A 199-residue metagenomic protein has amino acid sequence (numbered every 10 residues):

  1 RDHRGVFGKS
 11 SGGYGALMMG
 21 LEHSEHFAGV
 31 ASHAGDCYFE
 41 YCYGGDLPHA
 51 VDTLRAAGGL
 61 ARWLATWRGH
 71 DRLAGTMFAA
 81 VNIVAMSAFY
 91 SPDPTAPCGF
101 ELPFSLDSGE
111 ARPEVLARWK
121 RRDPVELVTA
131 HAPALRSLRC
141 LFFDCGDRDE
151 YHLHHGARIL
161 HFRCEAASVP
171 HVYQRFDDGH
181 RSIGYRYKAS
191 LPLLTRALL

Functional and structural regions predicted by a protein language model:
R1-L199: Non-catalytic cap/lid and distal C-terminal segments of serine-dependent acyl enzymes
